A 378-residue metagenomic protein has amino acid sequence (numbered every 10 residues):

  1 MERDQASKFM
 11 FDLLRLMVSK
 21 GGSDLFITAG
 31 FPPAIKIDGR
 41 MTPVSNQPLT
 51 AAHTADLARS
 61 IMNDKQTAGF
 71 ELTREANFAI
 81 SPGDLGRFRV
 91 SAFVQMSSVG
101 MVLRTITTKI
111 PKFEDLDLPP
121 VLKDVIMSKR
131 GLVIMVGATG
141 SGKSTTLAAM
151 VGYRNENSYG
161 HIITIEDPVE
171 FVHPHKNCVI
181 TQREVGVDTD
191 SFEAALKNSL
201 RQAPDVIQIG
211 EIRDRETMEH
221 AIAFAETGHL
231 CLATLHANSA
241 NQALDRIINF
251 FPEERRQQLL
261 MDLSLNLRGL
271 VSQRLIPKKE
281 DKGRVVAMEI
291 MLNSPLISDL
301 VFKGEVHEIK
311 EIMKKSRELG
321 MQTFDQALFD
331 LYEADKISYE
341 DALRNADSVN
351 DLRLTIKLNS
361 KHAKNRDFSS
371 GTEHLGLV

Functional and structural regions predicted by a protein language model:
M1-V378: Short, flexible helix-loop junctions that flank or precede catalytic/ligand sites
